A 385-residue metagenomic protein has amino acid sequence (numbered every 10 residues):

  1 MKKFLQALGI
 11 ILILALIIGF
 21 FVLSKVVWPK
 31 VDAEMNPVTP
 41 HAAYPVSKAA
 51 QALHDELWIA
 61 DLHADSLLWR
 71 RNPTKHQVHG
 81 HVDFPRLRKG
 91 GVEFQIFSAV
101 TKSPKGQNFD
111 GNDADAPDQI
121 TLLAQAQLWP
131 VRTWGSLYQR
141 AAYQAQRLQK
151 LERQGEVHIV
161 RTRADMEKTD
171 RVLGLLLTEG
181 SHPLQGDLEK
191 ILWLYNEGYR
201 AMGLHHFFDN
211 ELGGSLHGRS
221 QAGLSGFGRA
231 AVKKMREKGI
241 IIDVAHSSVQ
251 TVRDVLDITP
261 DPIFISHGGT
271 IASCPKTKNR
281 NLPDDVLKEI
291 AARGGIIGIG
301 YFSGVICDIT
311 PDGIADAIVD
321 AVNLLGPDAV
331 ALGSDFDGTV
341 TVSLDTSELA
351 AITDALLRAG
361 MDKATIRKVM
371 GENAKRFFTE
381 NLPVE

Functional and structural regions predicted by a protein language model:
K2-L204, D209-R219, R280-L287, A291-L332 (+1 more regions): N-terminal hydrophobic targeting/anchoring segments and the immediately downstream early-domain regions of hydrolases
Y138, Q221, S225, I241: Short acidic-aromatic active-site loops that bind/stabilize oxyanions
L224, G228, D345: Short, conserved glycine- and acidic-residue-centered signature motifs in active-site or ligand-binding loops
F227-N323: Catalytic pocket-lining loop regions of alpha/beta-barrel enzymes, especially the amidohydrolase/enolase/GH5 lineages
